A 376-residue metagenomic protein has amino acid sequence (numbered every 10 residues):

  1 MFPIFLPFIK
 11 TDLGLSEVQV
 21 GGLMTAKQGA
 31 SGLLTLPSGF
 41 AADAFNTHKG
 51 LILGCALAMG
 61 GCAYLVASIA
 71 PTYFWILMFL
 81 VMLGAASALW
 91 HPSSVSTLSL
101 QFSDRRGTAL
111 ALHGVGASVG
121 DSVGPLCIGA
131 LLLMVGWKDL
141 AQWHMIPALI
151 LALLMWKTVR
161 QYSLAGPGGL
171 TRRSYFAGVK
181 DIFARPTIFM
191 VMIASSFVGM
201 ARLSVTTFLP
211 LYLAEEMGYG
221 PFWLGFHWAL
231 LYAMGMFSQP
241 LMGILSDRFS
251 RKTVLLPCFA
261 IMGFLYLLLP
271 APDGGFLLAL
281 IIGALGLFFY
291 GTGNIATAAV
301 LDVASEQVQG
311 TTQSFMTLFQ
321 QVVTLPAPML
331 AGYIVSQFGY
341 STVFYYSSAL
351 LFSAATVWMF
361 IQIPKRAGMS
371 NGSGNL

Functional and structural regions predicted by a protein language model:
F2-P3, T187-M236: Extracytoplasmic gate region of multi-pass secondary transporters
I9-K10, A41-A42, C127-V135, L213-A214 (+2 more regions): Interfacial helix-cap and linker-helix signal at transmembrane-aqueous boundaries of multi-pass secondary transporters
L33-P71, S246-F249: Conserved MFS/SLC helix-loop-helix module at the cytosolic interface between two early adjacent transmembrane helices
F79-A117: Cytoplasmic helix-loop-helix junction between adjacent transmembrane helices in 12-TM secondary transporters
H113-R160: Helix-loop-helix hairpin linking two adjacent transmembrane segments in secondary transporters
Y162-V191, L376: Juxtamembrane intracellular "pre-TM" segments in multi-pass secondary transporters
F249-A299: C-terminal transmembrane helical hairpin of 12-TM major facilitator-type secondary transporters
Q307-Y340: A late C-terminal transmembrane helix in Major Facilitator Superfamily
